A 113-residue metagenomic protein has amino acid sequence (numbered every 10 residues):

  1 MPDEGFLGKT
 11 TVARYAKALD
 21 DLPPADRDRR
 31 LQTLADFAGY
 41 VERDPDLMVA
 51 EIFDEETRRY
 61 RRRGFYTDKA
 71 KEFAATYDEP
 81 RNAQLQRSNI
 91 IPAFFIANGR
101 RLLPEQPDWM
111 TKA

Functional and structural regions predicted by a protein language model:
M1-D26: Short terminal alpha-helical segments
K9, K17, K69-K71, K112: Context-gated lysine
D21-L102: Non-catalytic DNA-binding core/recognition domains of DNA-processing enzymes
L103-A113: Flexible interdomain linker/hinge and immediately adjacent N-terminus of the catalytic tyrosine-recombinase domain
